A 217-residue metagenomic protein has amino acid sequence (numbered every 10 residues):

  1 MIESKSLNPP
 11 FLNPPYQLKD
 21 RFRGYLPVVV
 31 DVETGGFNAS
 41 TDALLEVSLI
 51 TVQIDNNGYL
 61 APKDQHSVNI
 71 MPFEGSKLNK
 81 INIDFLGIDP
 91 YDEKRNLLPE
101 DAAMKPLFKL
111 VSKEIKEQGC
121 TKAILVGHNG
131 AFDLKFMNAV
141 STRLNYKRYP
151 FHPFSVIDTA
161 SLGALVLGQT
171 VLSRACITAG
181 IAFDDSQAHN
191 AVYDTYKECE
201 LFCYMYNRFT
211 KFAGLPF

Functional and structural regions predicted by a protein language model:
I2-K5, P14-H128: Conserved non-catalytic scaffold segment of RNase H-like nuclease domains
S4-Q17, M137, V171-R174: Short, motif-level signal for alpha-helix interfacial/capping segments enriched in acidic residues and aromatics/proline
D31-E33, D133, D158, D194: Acidic active-site catalytic centers that drive phospho-/nucleotidyl reactions and related ester hydrolyses
F37-A39, A164, E200: Conserved protein kinase catalytic core
N69-L86, P90-E93, T159-Y196: Active-site-proximal helix-loop-helix substrate-binding element of RNase H-like nuclease domains
I115, F132-F154: Substrate-recognition/cap helix-loop segment adjacent to the acidic, metal-dependent catalytic center of Asp-based
I124-A131, K135-F136, S141, R174-F217: Acidic, Mg2+-coordinating catalytic module of metal-dependent nucleases/exonucleases that use a two-metal-ion mechanism
